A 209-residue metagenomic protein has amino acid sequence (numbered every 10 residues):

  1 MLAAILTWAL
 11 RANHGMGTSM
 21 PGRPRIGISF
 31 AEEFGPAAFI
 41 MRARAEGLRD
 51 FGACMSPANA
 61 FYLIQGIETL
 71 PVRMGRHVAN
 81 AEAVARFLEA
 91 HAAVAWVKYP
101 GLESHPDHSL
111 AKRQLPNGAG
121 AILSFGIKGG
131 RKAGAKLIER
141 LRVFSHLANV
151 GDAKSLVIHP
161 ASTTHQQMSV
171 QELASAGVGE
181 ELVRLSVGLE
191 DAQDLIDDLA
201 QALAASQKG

Functional and structural regions predicted by a protein language model:
L2-I122, G126-I138, V143-K154: Active-site C-terminal subdomain of aminotransferase-like
R73, E139-R140, S155-G209: PLP-dependent enzyme catalytic core of the Aspartate aminotransferase-like
